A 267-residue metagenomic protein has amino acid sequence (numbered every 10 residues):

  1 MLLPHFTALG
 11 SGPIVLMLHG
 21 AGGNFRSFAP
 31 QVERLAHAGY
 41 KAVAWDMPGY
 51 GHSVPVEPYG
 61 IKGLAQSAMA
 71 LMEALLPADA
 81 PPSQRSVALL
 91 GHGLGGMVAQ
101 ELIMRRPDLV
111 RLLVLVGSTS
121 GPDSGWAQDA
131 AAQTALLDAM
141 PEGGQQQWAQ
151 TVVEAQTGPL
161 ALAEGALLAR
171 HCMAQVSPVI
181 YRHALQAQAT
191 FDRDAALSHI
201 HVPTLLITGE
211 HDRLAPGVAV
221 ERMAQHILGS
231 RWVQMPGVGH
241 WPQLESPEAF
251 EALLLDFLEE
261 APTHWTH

Functional and structural regions predicted by a protein language model:
L2, H37, K41-L90, A252-L255: Active-site loop/oxyanion-hole signature of alpha/beta-hydrolase fold enzymes
T7-V54: Conserved HGGG/HGGXW glycine-rich cap/lid loop of the alpha/beta-hydrolase fold
G91, G95, A99: Gly/Ala-rich beta-loop-alpha elbow adjacent to hydrolase catalytic centers
Q100, M104-R105, V110-E142: Flexible "cap/lid" loop of the alpha/beta hydrolase fold
S124-A130, E142-S198: Conserved alpha/beta-hydrolase catalytic His-Asp/Glu region
I200, L206-T208: Short beta-strand/loop motif that positions the catalytic acidic residue of the alpha/beta-hydrolase fold
H211-A215: Acidic catalytic loop of the alpha/beta-hydrolase fold
S230-H267: Catalytic active-site module of serine/aspartate enzymes centered on a nucleophile-bearing elbow/loop
